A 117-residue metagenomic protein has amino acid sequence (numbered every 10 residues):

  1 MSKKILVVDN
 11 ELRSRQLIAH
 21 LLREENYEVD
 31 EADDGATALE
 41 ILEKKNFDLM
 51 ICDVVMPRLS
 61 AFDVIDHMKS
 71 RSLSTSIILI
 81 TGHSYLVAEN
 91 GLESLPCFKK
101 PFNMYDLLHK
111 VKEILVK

Functional and structural regions predicted by a protein language model:
E11-R15: Short acidic/polar segment at the start of the alpha1 helix of CheY-like receiver
Q16-E24: Charged docking surfaces used in two-component/phosphorelay signaling
N26-D33, I41: Short hydrophobic/Thr-rich beta-strand motif most characteristic of the beta2 strand and flanking loop of CheY-like
D34-T37, S60-D63: Acidic catalytic/metal-coordinating carboxylates
D53: Active-site residues of response regulator receiver
M56: Receiver (REC) domain active-site loop signature in two-component systems and cognate sites in sensor histidine kinases
D63, H83-K100, Y105, H109: Alpha4 helix (beta4-alpha4-beta5 surface) of REC/receiver domains from two-component response regulators
I78-G82: Hydrophobic/aromatic residues positioned on beta-strands within the core alpha/beta folds
